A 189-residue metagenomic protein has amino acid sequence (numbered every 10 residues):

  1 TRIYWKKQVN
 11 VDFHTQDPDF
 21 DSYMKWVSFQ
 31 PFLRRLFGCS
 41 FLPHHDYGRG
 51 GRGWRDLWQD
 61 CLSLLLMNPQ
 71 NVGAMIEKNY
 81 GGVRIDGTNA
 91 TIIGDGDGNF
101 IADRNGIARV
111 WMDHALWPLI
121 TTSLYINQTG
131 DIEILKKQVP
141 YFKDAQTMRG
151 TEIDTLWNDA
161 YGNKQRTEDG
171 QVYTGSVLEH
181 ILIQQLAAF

Functional and structural regions predicted by a protein language model:
T1-R49, A145-T147, E152-E168, V172: Acidic/polar, glycine-enriched structural segments that form the non-catalytic walls/loops of the carbohydrate-binding
N10-C39, G48-R55, N79-A115: Aromatic-lined, polymer-binding surfaces characteristic of secreted/periplasmic polysaccharide-degrading enzymes
S28, D56-W58, L186-F189: Generic detector of bulky aromatic hydrophobic side chains
D56-L66: Non-membrane alpha-helical segments in proteins
L64-V72, I76-F189: Aromatic-rich carbohydrate-recognition surfaces in CAZymes
